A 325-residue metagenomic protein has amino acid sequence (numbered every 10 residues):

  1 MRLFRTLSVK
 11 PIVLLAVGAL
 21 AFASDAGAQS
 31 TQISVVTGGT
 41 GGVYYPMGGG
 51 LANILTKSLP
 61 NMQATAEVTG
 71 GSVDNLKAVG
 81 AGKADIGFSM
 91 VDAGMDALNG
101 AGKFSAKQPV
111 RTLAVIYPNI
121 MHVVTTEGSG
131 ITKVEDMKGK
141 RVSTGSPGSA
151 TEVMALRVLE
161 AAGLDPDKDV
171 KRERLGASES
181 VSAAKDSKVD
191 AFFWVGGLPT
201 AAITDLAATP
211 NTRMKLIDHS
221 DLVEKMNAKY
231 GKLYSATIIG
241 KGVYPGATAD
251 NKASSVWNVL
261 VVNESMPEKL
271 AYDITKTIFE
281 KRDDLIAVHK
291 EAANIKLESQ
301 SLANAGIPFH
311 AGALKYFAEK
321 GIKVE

Functional and structural regions predicted by a protein language model:
M1-V13: Bacterial N-terminal signal peptides that target proteins for export
L20-A28: Sec/Tat signal peptide C-region and signal peptidase I cleavage site
Q29-S146, L156, L216: Short, glycine-/small- and polar/acidic-enriched structural segments that line small-molecule recognition paths
I33, S105-R111, Y117, M121-P147 (+3 more regions): Hinge/capping helix and adjacent helix->loop/strand transition within the periplasmic-binding protein
L51-N61, E152-V170, K185-K188, D205-T209 (+1 more regions): Ligand-binding cleft/hinge of the Venus flytrap
A66-K77, D165-K185, L198-A201: Short helix-initiation/N-cap motifs at beta->coil->alpha
G80, F88-K103, L156, E160-G163 (+3 more regions): A ligand-binding cleft/hinge motif common to bilobed small-molecule-binding domains
M214-D273, P308, Y316, V324: C-terminal lobe and pocket-closing loops of periplasmic/extracytoplasmic Venus-flytrap solute-binding proteins
